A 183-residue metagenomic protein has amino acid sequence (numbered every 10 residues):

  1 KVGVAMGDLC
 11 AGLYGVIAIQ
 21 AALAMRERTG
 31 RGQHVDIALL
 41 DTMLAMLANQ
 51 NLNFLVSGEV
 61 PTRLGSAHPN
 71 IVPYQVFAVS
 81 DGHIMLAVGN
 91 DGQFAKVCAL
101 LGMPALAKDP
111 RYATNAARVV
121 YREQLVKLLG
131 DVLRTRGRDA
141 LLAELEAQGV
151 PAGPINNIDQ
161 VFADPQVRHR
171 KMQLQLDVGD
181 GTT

Functional and structural regions predicted by a protein language model:
K1-I84, V88-G89: Active-site-adjacent "lid/gating" segments in soluble enzymes
G15-A22, Q50, K96-L100, L128 (+2 more regions): Alpha-helical scaffold segments in soluble metabolic enzymes
A24, A48, L52, A99-G102 (+2 more regions): A generic structural signal for secondary-structure junctions that act as hinges or helix/strand caps at the edges
T42, G92, N156-D159: Alpha-helix/helix-capping structural signal
M43, T114, V161-F162: Short secondary-structure capping/turn micro-motifs that flank functional sites
V72-Q148, A152, P165: Aromatic-enriched alpha-helical interface/lid elements that frame and gate functional surfaces
A147-T183: A glycine-rich dinucleotide-binding beta-alpha-beta segment and adjacent secondary-structure elements that constitute
